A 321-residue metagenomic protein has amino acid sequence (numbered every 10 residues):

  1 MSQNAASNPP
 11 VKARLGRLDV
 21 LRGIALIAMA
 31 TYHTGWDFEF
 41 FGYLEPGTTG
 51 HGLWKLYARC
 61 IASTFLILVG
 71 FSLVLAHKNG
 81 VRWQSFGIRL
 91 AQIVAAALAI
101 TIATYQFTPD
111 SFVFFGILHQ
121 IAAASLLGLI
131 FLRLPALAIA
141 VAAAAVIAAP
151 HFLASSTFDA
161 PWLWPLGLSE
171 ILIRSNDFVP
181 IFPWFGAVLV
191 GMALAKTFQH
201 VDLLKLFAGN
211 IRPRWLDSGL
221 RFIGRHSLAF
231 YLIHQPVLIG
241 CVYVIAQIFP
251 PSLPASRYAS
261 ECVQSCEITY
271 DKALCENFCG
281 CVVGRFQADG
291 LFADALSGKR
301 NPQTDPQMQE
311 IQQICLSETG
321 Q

Functional and structural regions predicted by a protein language model:
S2-Q321: Alpha-helical transmembrane segments and their immediate juxtamembrane cytosolic regions
